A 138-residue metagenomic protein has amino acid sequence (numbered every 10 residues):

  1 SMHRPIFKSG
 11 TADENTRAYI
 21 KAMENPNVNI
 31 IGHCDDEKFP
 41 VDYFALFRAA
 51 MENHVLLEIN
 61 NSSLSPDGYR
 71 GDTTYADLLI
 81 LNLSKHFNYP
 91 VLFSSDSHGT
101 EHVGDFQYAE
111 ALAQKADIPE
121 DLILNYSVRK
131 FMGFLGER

Functional and structural regions predicted by a protein language model:
S1-I59, Q114-L122, F131-R138: Extended substrate/RNA-proximal surfaces in nucleic-acid metabolism proteins
I6-F7, H33-C34, P66-G68, D96-S97: Short, contiguous strand/loop micro-motifs
K38, L64-S65, G99, V128: Positions that flank functional sites
P40-F47, D67-L83, T100-Q114, F134-L135: Histidine/acidic-residue-rich catalytic or RNA/ligand-binding cores of hydrolases and nuclease-related proteins
N53-H54, L81-K85: Alpha-helix-loop-beta-strand connector modules within alpha/beta enzyme cores
N60, L81, P90, S94: C-terminal active-site rim and adjoining tail of enzyme catalytic domains
Y89-G104: Short acidic/histidine-rich active-site segments
L124-Y126: The feature captures the C-terminal accessory region of ATP-dependent helicases and related nucleic-acid translocases
